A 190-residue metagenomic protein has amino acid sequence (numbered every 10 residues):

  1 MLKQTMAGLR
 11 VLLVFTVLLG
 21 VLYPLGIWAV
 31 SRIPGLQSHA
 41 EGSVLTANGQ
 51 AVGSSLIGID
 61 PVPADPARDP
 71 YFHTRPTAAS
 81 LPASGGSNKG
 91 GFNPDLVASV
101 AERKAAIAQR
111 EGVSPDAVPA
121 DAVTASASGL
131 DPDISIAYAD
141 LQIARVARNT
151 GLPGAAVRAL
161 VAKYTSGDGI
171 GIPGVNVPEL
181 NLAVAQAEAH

Functional and structural regions predicted by a protein language model:
L2-Q37: Internal alpha-helical transmembrane segments
Q4-M6, A127, I134-S135, A185: Short leucine-rich amphipathic alpha-helices used at interfaces
L25-Q142, V146-N149, T165-G169: Flexible, solvent-exposed loop/hinge segments and secondary-structure transition points
L141-H190: Extracytoplasmic/periplasmic C-terminal soluble domains
